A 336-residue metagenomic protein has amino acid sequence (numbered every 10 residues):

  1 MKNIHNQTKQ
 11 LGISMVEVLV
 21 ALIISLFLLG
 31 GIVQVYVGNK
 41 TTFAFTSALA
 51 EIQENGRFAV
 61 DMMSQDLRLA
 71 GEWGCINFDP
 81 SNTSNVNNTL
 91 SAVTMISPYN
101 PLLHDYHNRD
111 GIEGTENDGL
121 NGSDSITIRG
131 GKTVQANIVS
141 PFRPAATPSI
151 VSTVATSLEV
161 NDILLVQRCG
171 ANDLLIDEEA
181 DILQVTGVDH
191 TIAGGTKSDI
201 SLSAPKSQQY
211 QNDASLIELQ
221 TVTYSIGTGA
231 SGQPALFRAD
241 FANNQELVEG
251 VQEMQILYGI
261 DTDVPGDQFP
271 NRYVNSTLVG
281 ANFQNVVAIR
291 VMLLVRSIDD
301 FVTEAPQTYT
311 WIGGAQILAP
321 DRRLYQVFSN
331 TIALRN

Functional and structural regions predicted by a protein language model:
K2-V16, V20-A70: Aliphatic-rich helix starts adjacent to a transmembrane/signal segment
L11, N285-V287: Residue-level preference for short coil/turn positions at secondary-structure junctions
A59-N285, M292, D300-L324: N-terminal pilin/flagellin-like segments and related low-complexity appendage regions
G227, L294-R296, A333-R335: Solvent-exposed residues in well-ordered beta-strands and their adjoining turns, especially edge/terminal strands
V287, S297, V327: P-loop NTP-binding site
A319-N336: Low-complexity, S/T/G/P-rich flexible repeat/linker segments used as non-globular hinges and stalks within
